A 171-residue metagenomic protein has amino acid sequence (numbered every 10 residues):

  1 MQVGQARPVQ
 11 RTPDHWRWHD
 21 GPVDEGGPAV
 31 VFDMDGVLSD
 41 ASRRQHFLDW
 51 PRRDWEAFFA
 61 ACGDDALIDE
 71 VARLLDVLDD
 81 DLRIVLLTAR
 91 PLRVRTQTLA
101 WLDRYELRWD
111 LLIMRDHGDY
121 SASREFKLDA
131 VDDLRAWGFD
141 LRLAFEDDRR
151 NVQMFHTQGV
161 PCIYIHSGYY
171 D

Functional and structural regions predicted by a protein language model:
M1-M34, S42: Non-catalytic pre-domain segments flanking phosphatase-related domains
D24-E25, D81, L134-L141: Glycine-rich phosphate-binding loop signature in dinucleotide/nucleotide-binding domains
R44-F58, L107-M114: Short, basic/glycine-rich phosphate-binding loops at helix/coil junctions that contact nucleotide phosphates
R53-V85, L92-L99, E125-L128: Short, acidic loop-to-helix structural element flanking the phosphoryl-transfer center in phosphate-processing enzymes
D76-I84, R90-G118, D133: Substrate-recognition/cap helix-loop segment adjacent to the acidic, metal-dependent catalytic center of Asp-based
A122-L134: Short loop-to-alpha-helix "cap/lid" segments that border enzyme active sites across diverse enzyme classes
V131, F139-D171: Acidic, Mg2+-coordinating phosphoryl-transfer loop and its flanking beta/alpha structural elements, shared across
